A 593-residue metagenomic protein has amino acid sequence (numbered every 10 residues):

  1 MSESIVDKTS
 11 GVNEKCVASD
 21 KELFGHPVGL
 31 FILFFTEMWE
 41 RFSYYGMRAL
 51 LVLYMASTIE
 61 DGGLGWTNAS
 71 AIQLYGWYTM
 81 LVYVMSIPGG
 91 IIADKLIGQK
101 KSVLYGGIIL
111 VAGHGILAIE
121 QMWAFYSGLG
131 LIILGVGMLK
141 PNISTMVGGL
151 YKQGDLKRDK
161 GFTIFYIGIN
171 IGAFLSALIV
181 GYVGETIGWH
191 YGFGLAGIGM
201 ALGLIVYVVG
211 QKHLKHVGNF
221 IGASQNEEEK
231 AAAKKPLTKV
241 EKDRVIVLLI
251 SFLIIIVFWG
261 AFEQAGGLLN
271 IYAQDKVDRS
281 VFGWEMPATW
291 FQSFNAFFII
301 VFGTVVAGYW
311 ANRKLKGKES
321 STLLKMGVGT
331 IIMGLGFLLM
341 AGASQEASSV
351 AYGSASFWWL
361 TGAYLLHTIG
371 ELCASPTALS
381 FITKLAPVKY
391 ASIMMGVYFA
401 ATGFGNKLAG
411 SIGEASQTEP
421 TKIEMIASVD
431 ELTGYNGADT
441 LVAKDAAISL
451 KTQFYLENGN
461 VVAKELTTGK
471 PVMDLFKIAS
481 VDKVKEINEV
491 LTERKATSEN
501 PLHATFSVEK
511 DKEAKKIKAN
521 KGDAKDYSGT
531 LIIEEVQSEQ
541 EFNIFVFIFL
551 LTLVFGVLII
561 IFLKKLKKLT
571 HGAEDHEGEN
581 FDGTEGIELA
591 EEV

Functional and structural regions predicted by a protein language model:
M1-I32, K152-L156, T163, G181-P287 (+4 more regions): Intracellular loop-helix junctions on the cytosolic face of multi-pass helical membrane proteins
A49-S70, G267-W290: Short amphipathic helix-loop junctions that connect adjacent transmembrane helices in Major Facilitator Superfamily/SLC
I72-A93, S293-V306: Central cavity-lining transmembrane alpha-helices of secondary-active solute carriers, predominantly the Major
S86-I109, G113-G115: Conserved MFS/SLC helix-loop-helix module at the cytosolic interface between two early adjacent transmembrane helices
I108-F125, I331-Y352: C-terminal ends and interior cores of transmembrane alpha-helices in multi-pass membrane transporters/permeases
A124-L139, V350-C373: Hydrophobic core of transmembrane alpha-helices in multi-pass small-molecule transporters, especially MFS/SLC-type
K157-E185, G192-G203, N295-A296, V397-A409 (+1 more regions): Glycine-rich segments within core transmembrane alpha-helices of 12-TM secondary carriers
E285, S349, A415-E541: Low-complexity, proline/glycine-enriched hydrophobic segments characteristic of transmembrane helices
